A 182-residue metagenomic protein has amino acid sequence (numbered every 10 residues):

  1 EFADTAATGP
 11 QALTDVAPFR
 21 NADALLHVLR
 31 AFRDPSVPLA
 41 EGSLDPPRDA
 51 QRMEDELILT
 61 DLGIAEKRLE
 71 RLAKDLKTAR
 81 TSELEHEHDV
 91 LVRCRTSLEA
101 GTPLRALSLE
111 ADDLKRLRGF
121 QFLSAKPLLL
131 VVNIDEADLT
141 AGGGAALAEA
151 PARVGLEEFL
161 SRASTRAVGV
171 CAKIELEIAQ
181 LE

Functional and structural regions predicted by a protein language model:
E1-H27, A31-Q51, D55, S108-F120: Switch II of P-loop NTPase G domains
P18, I58-D61, E87: Amphipathic alpha-helix face/heptad-repeat signature
S43-P47, L59, A146-A150, V154: Short, conserved loop/turn and helix-capping segments at secondary-structure boundaries that abut family-defining
L62-E70: Conserved phosphoryl-transfer catalytic core
E70-E182: C-terminal-of-GTPase-core extension/linker across diverse P-loop GTPases
